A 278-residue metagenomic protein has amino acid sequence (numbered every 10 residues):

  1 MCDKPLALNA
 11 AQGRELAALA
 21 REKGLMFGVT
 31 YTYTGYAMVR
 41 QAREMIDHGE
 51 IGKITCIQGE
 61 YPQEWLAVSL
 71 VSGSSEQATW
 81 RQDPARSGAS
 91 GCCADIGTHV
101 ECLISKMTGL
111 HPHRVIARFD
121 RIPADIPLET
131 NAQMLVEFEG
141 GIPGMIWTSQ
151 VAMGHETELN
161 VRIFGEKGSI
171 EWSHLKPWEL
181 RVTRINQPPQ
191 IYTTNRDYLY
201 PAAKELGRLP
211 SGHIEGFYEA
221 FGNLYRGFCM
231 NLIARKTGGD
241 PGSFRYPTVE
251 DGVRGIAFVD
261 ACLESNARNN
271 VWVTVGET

Functional and structural regions predicted by a protein language model:
M1-T34, G49: Beta-strand-loop-alpha-helix segment that lines the small-molecule cofactor/substrate pocket of alpha/beta enzymes
D3, A85-G91, P210-E215: A short acidic, glycine-rich active-site loop that binds or catalyzes chemistry on phosphate/adenosine moieties
Q12-R14, E22, S173, N223-T278: C-terminal helix-rich "cap/oligomerization" subdomain common to oxidoreductases
L25-M26, Y33-I126, L180, N269: Predominantly a Rossmann-like dinucleotide-binding segment in NAD(P)-dependent oxidoreductases
Q77, Q133, F138, K167-Y246: C-terminal glycine/acidic-rich active-site capping loop/insertion
A94-G97, Y218, Y246-G252: Conserved loop-to-helix N-cap of the C-terminal "lid" that shapes the substrate pocket in Rossmann-like
I96-S169, H174-W178: Glycine-rich, aromatic-lined ligand/substrate-binding cores of catalytic and carbohydrate-binding domains
